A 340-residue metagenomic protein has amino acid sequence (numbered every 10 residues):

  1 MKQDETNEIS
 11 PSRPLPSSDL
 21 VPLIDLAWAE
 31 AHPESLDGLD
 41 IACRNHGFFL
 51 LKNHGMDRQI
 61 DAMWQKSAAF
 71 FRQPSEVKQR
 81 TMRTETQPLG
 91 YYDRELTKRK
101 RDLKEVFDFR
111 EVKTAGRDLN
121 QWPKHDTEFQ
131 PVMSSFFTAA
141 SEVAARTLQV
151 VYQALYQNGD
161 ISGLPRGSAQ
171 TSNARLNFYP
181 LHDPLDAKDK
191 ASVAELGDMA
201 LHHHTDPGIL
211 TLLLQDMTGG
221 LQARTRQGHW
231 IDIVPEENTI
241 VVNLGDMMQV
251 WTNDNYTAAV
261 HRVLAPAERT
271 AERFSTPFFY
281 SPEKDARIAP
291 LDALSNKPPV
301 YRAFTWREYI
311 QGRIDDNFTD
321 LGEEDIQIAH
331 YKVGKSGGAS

Functional and structural regions predicted by a protein language model:
M1-S340: Peripheral, non-catalytic segments flanking oxidoreductase cores
